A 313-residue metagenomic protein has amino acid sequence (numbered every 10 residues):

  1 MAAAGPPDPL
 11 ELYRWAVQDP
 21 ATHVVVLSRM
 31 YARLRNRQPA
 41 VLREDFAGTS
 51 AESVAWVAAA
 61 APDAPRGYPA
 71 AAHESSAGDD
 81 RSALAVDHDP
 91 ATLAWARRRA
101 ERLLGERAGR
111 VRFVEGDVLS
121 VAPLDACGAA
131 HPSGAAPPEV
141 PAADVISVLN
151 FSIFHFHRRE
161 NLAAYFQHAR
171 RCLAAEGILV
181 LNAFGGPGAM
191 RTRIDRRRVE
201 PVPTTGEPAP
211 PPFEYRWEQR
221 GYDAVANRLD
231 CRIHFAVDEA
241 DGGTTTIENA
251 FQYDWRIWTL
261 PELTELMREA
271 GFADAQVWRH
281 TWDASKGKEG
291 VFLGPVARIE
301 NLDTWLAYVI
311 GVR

Functional and structural regions predicted by a protein language model:
Q38-G48: Conserved class I S-adenosyl-L-methionine
T49-D79: Conserved SAM-binding loop of SAM-dependent methyltransferases across substrates and taxa, primarily the Class I
A96-R97: Conserved SAM-binding loop
L104-L124, G128-H131: Conserved SAM-binding strand-loop segment of SAM-dependent methyltransferases
L124-I146: A short acidic, Gly/Pro-enriched loop at the edge of an enzyme's catalytic core that lines a small-molecule cofactor
L162-A175: A short glycine-rich, Lys/Arg-flanked "PGG" loop and its adjoining helix->strand segment in the class I
L181-E265: SAM-dependent methyltransferase
F251-R313: C-terminal lobe and adjacent flexible extensions of AdoMet/dcAdoMet transferase-like proteins
